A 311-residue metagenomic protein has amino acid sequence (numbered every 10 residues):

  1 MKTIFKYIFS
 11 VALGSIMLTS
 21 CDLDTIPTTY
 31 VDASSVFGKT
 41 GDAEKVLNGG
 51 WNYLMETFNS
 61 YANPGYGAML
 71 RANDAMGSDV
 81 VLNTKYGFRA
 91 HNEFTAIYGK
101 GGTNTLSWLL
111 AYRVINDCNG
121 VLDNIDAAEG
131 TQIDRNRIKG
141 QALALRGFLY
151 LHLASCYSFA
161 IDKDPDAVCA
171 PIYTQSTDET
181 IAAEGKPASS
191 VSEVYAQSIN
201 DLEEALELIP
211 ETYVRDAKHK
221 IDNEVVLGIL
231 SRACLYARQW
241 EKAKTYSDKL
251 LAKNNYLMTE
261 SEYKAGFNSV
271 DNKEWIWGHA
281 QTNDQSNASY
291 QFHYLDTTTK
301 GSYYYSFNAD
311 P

Functional and structural regions predicted by a protein language model:
M1-F9: Bacterial N-terminal signal peptides that target proteins for export
T3, C21-L70: Membrane-proximal, proline-rich intrinsically disordered regions
K45, F58, R89-A90, K220 (+2 more regions): Hydrophobic-face positions in mid-chain alpha helices that act as interaction patches
L47, I115-C118, Y195, L202 (+1 more regions): Inward-facing hydrophobic residues that define packing positions of alpha-helical scaffold repeats
T84-Y157, S189, L206-V214: Conserved, well-structured interaction surfaces
C156-A196, N200: Short coil/linker segments at helix-helix boundaries
